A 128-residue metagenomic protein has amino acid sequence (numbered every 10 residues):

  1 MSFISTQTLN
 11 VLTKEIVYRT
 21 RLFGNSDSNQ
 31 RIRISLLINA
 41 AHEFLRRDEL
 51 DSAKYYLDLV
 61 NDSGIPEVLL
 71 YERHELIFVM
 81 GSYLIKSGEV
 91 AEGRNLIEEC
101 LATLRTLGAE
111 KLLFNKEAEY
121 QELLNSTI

Functional and structural regions predicted by a protein language model:
M1-T6, N25: Amphipathic helix-loop-helix modules that constitute alpha-helical solenoid scaffolds
S2, S35, N39-E43, E72-K86 (+1 more regions): "A position-specific structural signal for the A-helix of alpha-solenoid helical repeats
T6-Y18, R47-D58, R94-L96: Helix-turn-helix repeat elements of alpha-solenoid scaffolds
V17-N25, L57-P66, E98-A109: Amphipathic alpha-helical segments of tetratricopeptide repeats
D27-S35, P66-L76, L107-A118: Alpha-solenoid helical repeat architecture
L45, E49-I77: Structured C-terminal portions of repeat-based eukaryotic scaffold domains
E89-I128: C-terminal non-catalytic interaction modules
